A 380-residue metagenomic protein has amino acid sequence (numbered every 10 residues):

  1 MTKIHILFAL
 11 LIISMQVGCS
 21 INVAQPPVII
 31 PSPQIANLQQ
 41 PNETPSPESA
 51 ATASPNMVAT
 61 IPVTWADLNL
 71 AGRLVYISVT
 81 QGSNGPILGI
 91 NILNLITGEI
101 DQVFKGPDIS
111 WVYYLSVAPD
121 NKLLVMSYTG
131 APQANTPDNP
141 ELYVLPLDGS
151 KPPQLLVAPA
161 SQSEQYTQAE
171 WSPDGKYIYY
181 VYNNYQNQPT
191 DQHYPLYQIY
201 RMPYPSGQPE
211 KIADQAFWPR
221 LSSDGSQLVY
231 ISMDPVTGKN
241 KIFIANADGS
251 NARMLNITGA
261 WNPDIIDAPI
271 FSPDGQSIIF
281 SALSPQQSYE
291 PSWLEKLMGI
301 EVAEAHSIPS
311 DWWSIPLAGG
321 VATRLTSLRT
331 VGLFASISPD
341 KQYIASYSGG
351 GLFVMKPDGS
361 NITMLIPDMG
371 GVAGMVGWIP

Functional and structural regions predicted by a protein language model:
M1-I6: Positively charged n-region of N-terminal signal peptides that target proteins for export
C19-P380: Sequence signature of WD/YWTD-type beta-propeller architectures
